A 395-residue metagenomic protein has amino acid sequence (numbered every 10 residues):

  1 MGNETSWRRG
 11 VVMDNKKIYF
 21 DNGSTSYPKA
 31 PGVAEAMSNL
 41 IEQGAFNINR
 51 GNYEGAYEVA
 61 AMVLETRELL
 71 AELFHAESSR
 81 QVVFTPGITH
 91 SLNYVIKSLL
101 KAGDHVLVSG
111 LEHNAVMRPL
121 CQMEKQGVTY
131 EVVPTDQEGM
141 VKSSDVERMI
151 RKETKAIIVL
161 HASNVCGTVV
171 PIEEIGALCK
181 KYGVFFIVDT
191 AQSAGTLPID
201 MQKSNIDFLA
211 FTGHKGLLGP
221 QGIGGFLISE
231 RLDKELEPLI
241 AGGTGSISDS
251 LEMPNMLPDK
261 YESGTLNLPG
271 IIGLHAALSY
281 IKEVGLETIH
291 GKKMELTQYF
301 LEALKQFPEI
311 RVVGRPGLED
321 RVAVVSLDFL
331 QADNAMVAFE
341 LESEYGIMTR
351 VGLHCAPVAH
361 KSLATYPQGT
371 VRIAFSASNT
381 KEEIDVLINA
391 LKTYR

Functional and structural regions predicted by a protein language model:
G2-R395: Pyridoxal 5′-phosphate
